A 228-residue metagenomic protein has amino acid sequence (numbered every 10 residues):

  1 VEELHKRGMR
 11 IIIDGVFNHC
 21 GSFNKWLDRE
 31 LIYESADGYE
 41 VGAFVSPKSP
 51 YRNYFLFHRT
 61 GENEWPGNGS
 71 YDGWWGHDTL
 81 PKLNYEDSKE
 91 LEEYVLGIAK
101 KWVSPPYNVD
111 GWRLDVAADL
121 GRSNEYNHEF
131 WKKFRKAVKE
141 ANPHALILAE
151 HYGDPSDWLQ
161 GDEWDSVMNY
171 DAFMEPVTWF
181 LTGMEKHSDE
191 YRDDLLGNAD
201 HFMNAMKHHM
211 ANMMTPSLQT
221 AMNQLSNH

Functional and structural regions predicted by a protein language model:
V1-E3, R7, W65-L96: Chitinase-like catalytic core of GlcNAc-active glycosidases
E2-N18: Hydrophobic or amphipathic alpha-helical targeting/insertion segments
H5, N18-H19, N24-S49, N53 (+3 more regions): Active-site-proximal helices and loops of the catalytic beta/alpha 8
R59-W65: Active-site-proximal, glycine-rich beta->alpha crossover segments in alpha/beta enzymes that shape flexible
L80, A221-M222: A residue-level signal for beta-strand positions that form part of recognition/binding surfaces within mature
E90-L91, L96-G97, S104-N108, W112: A conserved hydrophobic secondary-structure block that centers on an alpha-helix together with its immediately flanking
N223, N227-H228: Extended catalytic-interface subdomain
